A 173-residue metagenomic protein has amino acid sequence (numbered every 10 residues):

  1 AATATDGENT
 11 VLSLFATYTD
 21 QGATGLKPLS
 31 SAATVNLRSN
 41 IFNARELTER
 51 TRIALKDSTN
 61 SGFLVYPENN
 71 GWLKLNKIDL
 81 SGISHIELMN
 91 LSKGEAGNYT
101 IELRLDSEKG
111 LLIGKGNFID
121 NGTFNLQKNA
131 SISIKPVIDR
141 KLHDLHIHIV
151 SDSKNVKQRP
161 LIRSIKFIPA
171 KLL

Functional and structural regions predicted by a protein language model:
A1-L173: Extracytoplasmic
